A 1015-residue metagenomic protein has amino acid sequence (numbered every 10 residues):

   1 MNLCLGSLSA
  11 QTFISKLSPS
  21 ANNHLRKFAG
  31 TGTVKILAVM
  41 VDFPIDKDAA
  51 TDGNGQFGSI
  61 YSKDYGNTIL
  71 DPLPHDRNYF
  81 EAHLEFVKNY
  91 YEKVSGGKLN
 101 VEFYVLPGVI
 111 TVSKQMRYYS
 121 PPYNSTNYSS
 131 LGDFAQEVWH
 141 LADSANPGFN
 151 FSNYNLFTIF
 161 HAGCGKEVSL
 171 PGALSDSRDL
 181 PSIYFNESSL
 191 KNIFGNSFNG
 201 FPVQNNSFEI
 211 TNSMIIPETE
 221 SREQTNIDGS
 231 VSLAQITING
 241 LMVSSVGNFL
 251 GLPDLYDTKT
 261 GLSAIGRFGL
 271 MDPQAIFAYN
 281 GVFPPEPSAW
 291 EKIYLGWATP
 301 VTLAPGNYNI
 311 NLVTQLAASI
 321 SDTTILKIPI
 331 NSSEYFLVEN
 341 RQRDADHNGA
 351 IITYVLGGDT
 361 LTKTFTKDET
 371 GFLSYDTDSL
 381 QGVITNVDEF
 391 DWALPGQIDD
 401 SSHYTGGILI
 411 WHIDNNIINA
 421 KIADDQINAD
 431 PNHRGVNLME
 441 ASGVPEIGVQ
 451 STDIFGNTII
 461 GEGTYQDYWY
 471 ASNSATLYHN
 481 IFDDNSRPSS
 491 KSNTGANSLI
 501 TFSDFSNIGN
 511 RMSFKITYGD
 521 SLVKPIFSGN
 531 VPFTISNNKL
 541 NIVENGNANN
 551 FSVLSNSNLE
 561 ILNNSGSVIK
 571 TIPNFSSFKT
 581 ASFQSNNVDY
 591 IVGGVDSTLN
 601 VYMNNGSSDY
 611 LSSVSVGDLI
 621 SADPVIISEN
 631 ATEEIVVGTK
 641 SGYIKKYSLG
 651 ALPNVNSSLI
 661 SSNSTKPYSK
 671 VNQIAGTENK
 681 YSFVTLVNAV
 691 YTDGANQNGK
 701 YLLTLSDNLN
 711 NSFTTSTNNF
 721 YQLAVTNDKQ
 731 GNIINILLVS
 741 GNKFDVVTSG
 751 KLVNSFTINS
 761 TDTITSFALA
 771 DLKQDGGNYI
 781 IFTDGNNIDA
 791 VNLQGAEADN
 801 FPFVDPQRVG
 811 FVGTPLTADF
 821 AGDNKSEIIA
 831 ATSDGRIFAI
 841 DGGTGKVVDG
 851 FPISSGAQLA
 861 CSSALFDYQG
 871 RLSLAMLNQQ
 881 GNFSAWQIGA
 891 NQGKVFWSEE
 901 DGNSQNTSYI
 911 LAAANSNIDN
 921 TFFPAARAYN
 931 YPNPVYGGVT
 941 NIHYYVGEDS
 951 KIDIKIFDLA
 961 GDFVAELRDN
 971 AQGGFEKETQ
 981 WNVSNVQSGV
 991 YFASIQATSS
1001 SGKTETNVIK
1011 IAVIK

Functional and structural regions predicted by a protein language model:
Q11-A264, F268, D272-V282, E286-E291 (+6 more regions): Active-site-proximal segment of zinc-dependent metalloprotease catalytic domains
A49-E81, E85, N89-Y90, P171-P217 (+4 more regions): Non-catalytic C-terminal accessory/binding modules of secreted extracellular proteins
I330, L738, A830-A831, L877 (+3 more regions): Non-cytosolic beta-sheet module surface loops
D520-F923, S950: Extracytoplasmic/lumenal domain signature
T844-G845, I956-V964, Y991: Short, glycine-anchored, charge-dense loop/turn motifs used at functional sites
N915-F957, K977-W981, S1000-G1002: Glycine-centered coil/turn sites that cap beta-strands in beta-rich domains
A965-Q972: Solvent-exposed serine/threonine-rich low-complexity stretches and specific carbohydrate-binding patches
S984, S988-K1015: C-terminal tail/sorting-segment detector
